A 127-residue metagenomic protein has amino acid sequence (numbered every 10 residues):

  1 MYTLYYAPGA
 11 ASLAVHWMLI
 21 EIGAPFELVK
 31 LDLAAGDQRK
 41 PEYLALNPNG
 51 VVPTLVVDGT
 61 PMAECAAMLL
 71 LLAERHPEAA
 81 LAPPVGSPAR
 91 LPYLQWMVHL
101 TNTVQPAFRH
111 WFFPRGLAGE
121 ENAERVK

Functional and structural regions predicted by a protein language model:
M1-R125: GST-like domain detector, emphasizing the conserved glutathione-binding G-site in the N-terminal thioredoxin-like
